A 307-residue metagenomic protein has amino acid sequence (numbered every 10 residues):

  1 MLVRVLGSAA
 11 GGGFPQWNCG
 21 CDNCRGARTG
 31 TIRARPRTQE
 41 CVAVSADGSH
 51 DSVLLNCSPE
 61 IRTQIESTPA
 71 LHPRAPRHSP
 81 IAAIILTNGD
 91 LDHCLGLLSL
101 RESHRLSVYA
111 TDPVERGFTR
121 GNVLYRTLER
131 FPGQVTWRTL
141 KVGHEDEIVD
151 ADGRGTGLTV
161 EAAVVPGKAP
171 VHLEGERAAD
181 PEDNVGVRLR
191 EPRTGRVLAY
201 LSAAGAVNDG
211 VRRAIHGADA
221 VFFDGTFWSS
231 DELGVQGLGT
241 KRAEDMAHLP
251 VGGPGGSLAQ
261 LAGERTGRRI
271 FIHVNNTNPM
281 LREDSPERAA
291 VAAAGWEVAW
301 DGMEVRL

Functional and structural regions predicted by a protein language model:
M1-A70, R74, T139-A214, G302-L307: Core dinuclear metal-dependent hydrolase active-site scaffold
L2, R105-S107, T136, V197 (+2 more regions): Residues at the starts of beta-strands that form the adenosine-phosphate
D47-L54, S58-A110: Active-site metal-binding motif and surrounding structural segment of the metallo-beta-lactamase
H72-S79, E102-R105, L124-R138, G143: A short alpha->loop->secondary-structure connector
S79, G89, G133, T156-L158 (+2 more regions): Structured loop/turn residues at beta-strand edges in well-structured enzyme cores
L106-E115, F222-D224, F271-I272: Short internal beta-strands
P113-V123: A short, active-site helix/loop in glycosyltransferases that binds the activated sugar's phosphate group
E182-N184, R193-A199, A204-G302: Cap/insert and terminal regions of metallo-dependent hydrolase folds
